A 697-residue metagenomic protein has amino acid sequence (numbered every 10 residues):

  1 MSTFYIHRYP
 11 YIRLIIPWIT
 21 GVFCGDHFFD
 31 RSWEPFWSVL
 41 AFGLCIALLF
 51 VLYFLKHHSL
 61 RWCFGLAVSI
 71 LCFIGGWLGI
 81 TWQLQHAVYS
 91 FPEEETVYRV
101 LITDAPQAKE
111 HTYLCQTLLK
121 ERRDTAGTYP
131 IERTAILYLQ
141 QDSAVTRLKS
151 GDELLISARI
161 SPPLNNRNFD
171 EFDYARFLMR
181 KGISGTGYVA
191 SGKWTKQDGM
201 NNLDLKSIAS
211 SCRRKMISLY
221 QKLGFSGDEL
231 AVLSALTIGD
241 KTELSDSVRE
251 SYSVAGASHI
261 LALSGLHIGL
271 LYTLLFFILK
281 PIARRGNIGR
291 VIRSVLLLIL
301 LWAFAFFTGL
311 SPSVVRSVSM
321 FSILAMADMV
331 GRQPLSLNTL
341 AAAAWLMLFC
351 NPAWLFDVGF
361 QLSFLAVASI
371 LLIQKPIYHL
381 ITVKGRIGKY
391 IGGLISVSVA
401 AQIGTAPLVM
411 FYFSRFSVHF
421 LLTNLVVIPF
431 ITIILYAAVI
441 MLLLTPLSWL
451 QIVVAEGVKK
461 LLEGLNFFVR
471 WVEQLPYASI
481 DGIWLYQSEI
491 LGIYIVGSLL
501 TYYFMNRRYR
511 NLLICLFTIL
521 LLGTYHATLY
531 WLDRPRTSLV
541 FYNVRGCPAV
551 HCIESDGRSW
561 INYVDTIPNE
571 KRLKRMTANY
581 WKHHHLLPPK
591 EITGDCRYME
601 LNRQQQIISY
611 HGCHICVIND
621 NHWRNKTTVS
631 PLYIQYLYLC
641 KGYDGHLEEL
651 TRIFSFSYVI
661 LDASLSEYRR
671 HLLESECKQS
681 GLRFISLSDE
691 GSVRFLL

Functional and structural regions predicted by a protein language model:
M1-E93, R316, V659: N-terminal leader/targeting segments
M1-F29, A327-D328, Y436-W471: Hydrophobic alpha-helical segments
S2-Y5, H58-W62, L71-H259, L586-R603 (+6 more regions): Membrane-interface helix/helix-cap signal primarily in integral membrane proteins
F4, R13, G21, Y53-H58 (+6 more regions): Hydrophobic alpha-helical transmembrane segments in multi-pass membrane proteins
G21, V100, A158, L236 (+8 more regions): Divalent metal-coordination and catalytic microenvironments
P35-I46, S363, N424-P429, Q487-I490: Alpha-helical transmembrane segments of polytopic membrane proteins
L101, V145-T146, L154-R159, R386 (+1 more regions): Non-globular, low-confidence helical/coil segments that flank catalytic cores
I208-S211, K215, L219, Y390 (+9 more regions): Low-complexity, intrinsically disordered, cysteine-poor segments enriched in small/polar and charged residues
